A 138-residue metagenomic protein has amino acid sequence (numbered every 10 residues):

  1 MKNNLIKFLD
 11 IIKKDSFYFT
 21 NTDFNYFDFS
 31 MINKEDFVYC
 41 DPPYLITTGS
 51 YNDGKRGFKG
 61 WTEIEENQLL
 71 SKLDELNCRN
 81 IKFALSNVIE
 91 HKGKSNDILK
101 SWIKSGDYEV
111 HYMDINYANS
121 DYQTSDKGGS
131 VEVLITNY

Functional and structural regions predicted by a protein language model:
M1-G54, Q68: SAM-dependent nucleic-acid methyltransferase catalytic core
K13, R56, R79-K82: Arginine residue identity/basic-tract feature
N52-E63: Short helix/strand-bridging catalytic loops that position acidic/His residues to coordinate divalent metals and engage
E63-Y138: Long, positively charged, glycine-interspersed low-complexity recognition regions
